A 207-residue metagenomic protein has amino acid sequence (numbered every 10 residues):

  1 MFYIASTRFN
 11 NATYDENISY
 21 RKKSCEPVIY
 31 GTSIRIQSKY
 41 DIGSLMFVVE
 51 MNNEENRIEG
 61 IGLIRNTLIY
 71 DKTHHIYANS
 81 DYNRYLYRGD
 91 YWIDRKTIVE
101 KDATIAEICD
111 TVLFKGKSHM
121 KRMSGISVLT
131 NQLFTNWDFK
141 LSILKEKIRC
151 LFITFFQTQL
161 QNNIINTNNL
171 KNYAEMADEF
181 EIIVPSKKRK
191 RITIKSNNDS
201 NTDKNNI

Functional and structural regions predicted by a protein language model:
M1-I4, S44-F47, I61: Beta-sheet entry/capping signal
M1-Y40, N136-S186, I207: Compositionally biased, charged N-terminal/linker segments
Q37-E50: Short coil-to-beta transition motif at edge beta-strands of beta-rich domains
D41, N56-E59: Short glycine/proline-enriched turns and hinge-like loops at secondary-structure junctions
E50-N56: Short, charged beta-turn/beta-strand-edge "cap" motif at the junction between a beta-strand and an adjacent loop
I58, K190-S196: Intrinsically disordered, low-complexity Ser/Pro/Thr-rich segments that encode short linear phospho-regulatory motifs
L63-E146, I165: Aromatic- and Lys/Arg-enriched surface recognition patch
N197-I207: Long, low-complexity, intrinsically disordered segments
